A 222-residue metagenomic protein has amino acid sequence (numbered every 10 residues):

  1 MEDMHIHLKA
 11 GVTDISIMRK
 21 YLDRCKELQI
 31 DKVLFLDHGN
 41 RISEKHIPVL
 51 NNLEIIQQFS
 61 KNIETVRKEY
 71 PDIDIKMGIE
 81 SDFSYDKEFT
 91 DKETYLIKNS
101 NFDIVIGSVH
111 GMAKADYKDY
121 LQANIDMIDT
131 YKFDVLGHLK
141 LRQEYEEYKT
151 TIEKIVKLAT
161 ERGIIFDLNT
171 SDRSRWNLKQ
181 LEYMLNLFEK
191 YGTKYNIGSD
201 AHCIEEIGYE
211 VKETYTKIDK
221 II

Functional and structural regions predicted by a protein language model:
M1-S81, R142, T150-V156, T170 (+4 more regions): An N-terminally biased module of ancient metal coordination in phosphate/nucleic-acid-related enzymes
T13-S16, A115-K118, R173-G192: Short, motif-level signal for alpha-helix interfacial/capping segments enriched in acidic residues and aromatics/proline
K26, L158-T160, E189: Anion (oxyanion) recognition and catalysis
L34-F35, I106, G137, D167: Conserved beta-strand positions in the central sheet of alpha/beta enzyme cores
I42-R162: Extended substrate/RNA-proximal surfaces in nucleic-acid metabolism proteins
L96-I104, Y131-F133, Y183-I222: Structural recognition of alpha->loop->beta junctions
S108, G163-R173: His/Asp/Glu-enriched short active-site or ligand-binding loop at hydrolase and phosphoryl-transfer sites
